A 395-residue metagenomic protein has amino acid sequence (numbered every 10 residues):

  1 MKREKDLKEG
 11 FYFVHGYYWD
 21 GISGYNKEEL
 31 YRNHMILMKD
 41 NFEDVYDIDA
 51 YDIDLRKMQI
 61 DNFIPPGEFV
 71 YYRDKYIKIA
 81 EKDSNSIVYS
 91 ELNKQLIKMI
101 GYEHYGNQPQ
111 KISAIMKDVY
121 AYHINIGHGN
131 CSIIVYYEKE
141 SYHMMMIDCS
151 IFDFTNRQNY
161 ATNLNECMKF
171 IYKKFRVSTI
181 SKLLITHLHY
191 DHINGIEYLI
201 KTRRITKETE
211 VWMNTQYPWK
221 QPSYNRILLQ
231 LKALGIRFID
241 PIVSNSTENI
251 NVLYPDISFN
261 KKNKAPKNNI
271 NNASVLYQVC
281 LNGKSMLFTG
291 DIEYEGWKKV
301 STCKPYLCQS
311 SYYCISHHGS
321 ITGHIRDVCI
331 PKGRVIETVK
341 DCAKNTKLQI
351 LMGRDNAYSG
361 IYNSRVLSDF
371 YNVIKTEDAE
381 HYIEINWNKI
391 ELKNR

Functional and structural regions predicted by a protein language model:
K2-S178, D240-I315, S320-T322, I383-R395: Core dinuclear metal-dependent hydrolase active-site scaffold
S132-V135, R157-N159, L188, H192-Y198 (+4 more regions): A short acidic (Asp/Glu
I151-D153, L188-H192, Y217-W219, I292-E295 (+2 more regions): Solvent-exposed loop/turn segments at secondary-structure junctions within structured extracellular/periplasmic domains
S178-R204, S316-V328: Di-metal (Zn2+ and/or Mg2+/Mn2+) metal-binding site signature of metallo-dependent hydrolases with the MBL/beta-CASP
I180-L184, K207-W219, L348-G353: Short internal beta-strands
K201-K207, K304-Q309, V328-T346: Short, conserved loop/helix-junction motifs that constitute active-site signature segments in enzyme catalytic cores
R204-V211, I236, A343-Q349, Y371: A short helix->loop->beta-strand "cap" motif at the edges of active sites that frequently abuts
L253, F259-K261, G333-R395: C-terminal regions of proteins
